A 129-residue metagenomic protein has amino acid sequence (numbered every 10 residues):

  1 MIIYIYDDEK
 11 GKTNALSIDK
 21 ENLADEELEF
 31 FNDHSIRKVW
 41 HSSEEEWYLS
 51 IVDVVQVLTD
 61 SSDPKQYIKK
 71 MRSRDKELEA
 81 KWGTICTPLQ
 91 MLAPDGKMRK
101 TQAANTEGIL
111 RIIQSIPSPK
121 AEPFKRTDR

Functional and structural regions predicted by a protein language model:
M1-R129: An anion-engaging/catalytic patch
